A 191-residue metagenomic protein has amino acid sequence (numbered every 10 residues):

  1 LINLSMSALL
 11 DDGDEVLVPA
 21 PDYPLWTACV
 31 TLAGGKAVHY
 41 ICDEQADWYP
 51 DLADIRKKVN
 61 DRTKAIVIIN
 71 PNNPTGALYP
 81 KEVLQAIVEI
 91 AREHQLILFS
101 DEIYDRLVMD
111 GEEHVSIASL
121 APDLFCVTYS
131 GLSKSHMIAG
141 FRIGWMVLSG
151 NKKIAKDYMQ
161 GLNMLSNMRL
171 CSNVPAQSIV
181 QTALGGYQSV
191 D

Functional and structural regions predicted by a protein language model:
L1-E15: Phosphate-binding glycine-rich loop
L4, W26, I87: Aromatic/hydrophobic pocket-lining residues that form π-stacking "cages" and hydrophobic walls in ligand
A8, A28-V30, I90: Hydrophobic/aromatic ligand-binding patch that stacks against planar heteroaromatic rings of cofactors or nucleotides
L32-V38: A short helix-loop-beta submotif of the ANL/AMP-binding
A33, E93-H94, L124: Helix C-cap/helix->beta junction micro-motif
V38, D43-E112: Active-site phosphate-binding strand-loop segment of PLP-dependent enzymes
S119-D191: Conserved core segment of the aminotransferase class I/II
